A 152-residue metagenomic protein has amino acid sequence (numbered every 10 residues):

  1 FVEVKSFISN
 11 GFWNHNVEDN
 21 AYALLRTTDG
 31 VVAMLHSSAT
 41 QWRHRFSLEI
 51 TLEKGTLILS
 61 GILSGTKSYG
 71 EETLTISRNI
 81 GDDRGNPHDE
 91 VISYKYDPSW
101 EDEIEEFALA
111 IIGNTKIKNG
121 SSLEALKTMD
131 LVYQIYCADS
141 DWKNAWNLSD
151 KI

Functional and structural regions predicted by a protein language model:
F1-V32, S37-R43, E49, L123: Rossmann-like dinucleotide-binding domain that binds NAD(P)(H)
T28, A108-I152: C-terminal helix-rich "cap/oligomerization" subdomain common to oxidoreductases
V31-V32, K54-T56: Structural motif
L35, L57-L59, I76: Short hydrophobic/aromatic-rich beta-strand segments that constitute the beta-sheet cores of beta-sandwich/beta-barrel
R43-R45, T51, I58-S60, T66-Y69 (+1 more regions): C-terminal substrate-binding/catalytic lobe of Rossmann-fold NAD(P)-dependent oxidoreductases
L48, G65-R84: Short polybasic amphipathic segments
E71, E101-E105, M129-V132: A general structural signal for well-ordered alpha-helical segments in protein cores
V91-E105, G120: Active-site loop of classical SDR/Rossmann-like NAD(P)-dependent oxidoreductases, centered on the catalytic Tyr-X3-Lys
